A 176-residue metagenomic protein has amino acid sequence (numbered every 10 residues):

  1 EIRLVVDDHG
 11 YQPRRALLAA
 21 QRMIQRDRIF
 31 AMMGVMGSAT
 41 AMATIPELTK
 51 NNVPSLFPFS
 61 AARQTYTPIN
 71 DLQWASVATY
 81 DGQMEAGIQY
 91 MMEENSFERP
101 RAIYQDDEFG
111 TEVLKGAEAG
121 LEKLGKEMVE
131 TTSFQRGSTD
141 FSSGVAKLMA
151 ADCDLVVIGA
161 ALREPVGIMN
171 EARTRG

Functional and structural regions predicted by a protein language model:
I2, F97-R99, D154: Nucleotide donor/acceptor-binding cores
R3-D7, V129: General small-molecule cofactor/ligand-binding pocket signal
V6, P13-F30, Q89-E93, T139-D152: Short, well-structured alpha-helical segments in soluble
V6-H9, Y104-Q105: Short glycine-centered, acidic/aromatic-flanked micro-motifs in structured strand/loop junctions that mark active-site
G10-L17, V35-S38, M42, E85 (+4 more regions): Glycine-rich phosphate-binding loop at the start of an alpha helix
R14, R28-T131, G176: Extracytoplasmic ligand/sensor domains, especially the bilobed periplasmic-binding protein
Q21, M42-P46, Q89, A146 (+2 more regions): Alpha-helical segments flanking ligand/cofactor-binding loops in enzyme cores
V113-G176: Extracellular/periplasmic bilobed ligand-binding domains
